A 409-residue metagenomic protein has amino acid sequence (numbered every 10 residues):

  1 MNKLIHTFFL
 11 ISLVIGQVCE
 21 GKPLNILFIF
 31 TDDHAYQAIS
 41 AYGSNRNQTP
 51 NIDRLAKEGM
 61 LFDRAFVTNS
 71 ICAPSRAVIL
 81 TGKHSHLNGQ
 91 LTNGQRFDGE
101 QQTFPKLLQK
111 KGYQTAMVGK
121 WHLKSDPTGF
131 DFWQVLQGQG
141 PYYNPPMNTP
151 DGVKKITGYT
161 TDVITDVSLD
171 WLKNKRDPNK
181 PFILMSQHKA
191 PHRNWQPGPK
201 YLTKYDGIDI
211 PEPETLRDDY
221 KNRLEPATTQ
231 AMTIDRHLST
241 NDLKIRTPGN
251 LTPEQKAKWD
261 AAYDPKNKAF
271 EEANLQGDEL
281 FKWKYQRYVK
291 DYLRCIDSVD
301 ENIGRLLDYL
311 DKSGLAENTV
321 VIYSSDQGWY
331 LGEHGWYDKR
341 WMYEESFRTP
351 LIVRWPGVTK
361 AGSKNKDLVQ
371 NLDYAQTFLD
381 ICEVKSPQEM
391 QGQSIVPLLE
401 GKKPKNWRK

Functional and structural regions predicted by a protein language model:
M1-N2, N365: Composition- and surface-driven signal marking solvent-exposed, interaction-prone regions in large proteins
N2-K3, Q17-C19: Non-catalytic N-terminal targeting/anchoring module and adjacent flexible stem/linker that precedes the structured
N2-L10: Sec-dependent signal peptide recognition, specifically the positively charged N-region followed immediately by
F9, C19-K409: Formylglycine-dependent sulfatase
I11-I15: Repetitive helical segments and hydrophobic/amphipathic motifs
